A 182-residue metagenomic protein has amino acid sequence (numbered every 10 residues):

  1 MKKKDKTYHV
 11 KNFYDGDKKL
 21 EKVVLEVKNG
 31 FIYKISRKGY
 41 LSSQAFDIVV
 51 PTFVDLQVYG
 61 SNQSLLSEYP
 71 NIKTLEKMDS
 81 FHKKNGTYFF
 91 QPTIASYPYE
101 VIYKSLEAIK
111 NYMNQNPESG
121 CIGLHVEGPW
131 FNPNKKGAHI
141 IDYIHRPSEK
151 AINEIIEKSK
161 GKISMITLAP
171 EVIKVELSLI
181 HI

Functional and structural regions predicted by a protein language model:
M1-G39: N-terminal metal-binding scaffold of metallo-dependent hydrolase/deaminase domains
K2-H9, S36-E76, S80: Replace "His-x-His-based motif
G39-F46, S105-E118: Short amphipathic alpha-helices and their capping/turn segments at secondary-structure boundaries
Y59-Q63, E76-S105, S119-N132, S159-I173: Divalent metal-dependent hydrolysis catalytic cores, especially in the metallo-beta-lactamase
K77-S80, K104-N111, K150, E154: Alpha-helical scaffolding segments of alpha/beta enzyme cores, especially the outer helices of TIM-barrel or partial
I102-K104, N134-I141, L177-S178: Short acidic, glycine/serine/threonine-rich loops at helix termini
N132-E157: Conserved phosphate-binding/catalytic loop of the ribokinase/pfkB sugar-kinase fold
I180-I182: Conserved small/polar residues in nucleotide/adenosyl-binding loops
